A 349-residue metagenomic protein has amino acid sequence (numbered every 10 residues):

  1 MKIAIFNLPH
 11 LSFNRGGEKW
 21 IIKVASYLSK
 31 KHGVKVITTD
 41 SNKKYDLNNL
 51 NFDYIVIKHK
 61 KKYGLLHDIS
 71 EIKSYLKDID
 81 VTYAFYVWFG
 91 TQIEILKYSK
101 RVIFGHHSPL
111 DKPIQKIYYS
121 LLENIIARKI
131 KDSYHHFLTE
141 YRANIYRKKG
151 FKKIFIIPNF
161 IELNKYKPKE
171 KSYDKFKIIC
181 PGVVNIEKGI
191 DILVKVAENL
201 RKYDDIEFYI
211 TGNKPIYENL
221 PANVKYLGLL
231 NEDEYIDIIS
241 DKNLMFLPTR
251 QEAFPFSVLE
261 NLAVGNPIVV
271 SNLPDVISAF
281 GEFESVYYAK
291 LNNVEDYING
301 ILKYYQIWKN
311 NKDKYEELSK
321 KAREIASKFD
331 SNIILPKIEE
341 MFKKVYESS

Functional and structural regions predicted by a protein language model:
N7-R15, I22-K23, Y27-G64, N272: N-terminal strand-loop element at the rim of the active site of nucleotide-sugar-dependent glycosyltransferases
A84-G90, H106: Short His-centered aromatic/hydrophobic patch
I117-H135, K149: Membrane-proximal helix-turn-helix segments that form the acceptor-binding/catalytic region of lipid-linked
H136, K171-K188, V194-A197: Conserved donor-binding/catalytic core segment of Leloir-type glycosyltransferases
Y141, F160: Carbohydrate-associated surface elements
L229, F283-E295, Y304-K309: Conserved acidic donor-binding segment of nucleotide-sugar-dependent glycosyltransferases
R250: Aromatic "clamp/platform" in nucleotide-sugar-dependent glycosyltransferases that forms part of the donor/acceptor
P267-V270, I277: Short hydrophobic beta-strand element within catalytic cores of glycosyltransferases and related nucleotide-activated
